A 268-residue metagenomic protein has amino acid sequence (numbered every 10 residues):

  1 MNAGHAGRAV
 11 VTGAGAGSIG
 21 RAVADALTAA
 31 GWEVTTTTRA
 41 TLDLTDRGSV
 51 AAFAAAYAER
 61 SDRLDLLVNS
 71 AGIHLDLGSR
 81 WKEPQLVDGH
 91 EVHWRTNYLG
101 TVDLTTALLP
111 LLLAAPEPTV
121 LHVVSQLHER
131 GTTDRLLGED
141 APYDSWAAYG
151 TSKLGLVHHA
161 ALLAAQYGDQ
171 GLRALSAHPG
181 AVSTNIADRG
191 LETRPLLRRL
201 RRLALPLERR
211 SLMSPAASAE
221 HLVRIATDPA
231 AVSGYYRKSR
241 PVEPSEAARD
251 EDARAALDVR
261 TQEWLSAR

Functional and structural regions predicted by a protein language model:
M1-T35: Canonical Rossmann dinucleotide-binding motif of NAD(H)/NADP(H)-dependent dehydrogenases/reductases, specifically
H5, A56-N69, L75-V87: A glycine-rich helix->loop->beta "capping" turn within Rossmann-like NAD(P)(H)-dependent oxidoreductase domains
T37-G48: Rossmann-fold cofactor-recognition segment
V50-A54: A conserved hydrophobic alpha-helix of the Rossmann-fold in NAD(P)-dependent oxidoreductases
H74-W94, L113, E117-Q170, H178-R198: Catalytic loop of short-chain dehydrogenase/reductase
T105-T106, A161: A short, exposed helix-loop element centered on a Lys and neighboring polar residues
R201-P244, E251-A255: C-terminal helical subdomain
